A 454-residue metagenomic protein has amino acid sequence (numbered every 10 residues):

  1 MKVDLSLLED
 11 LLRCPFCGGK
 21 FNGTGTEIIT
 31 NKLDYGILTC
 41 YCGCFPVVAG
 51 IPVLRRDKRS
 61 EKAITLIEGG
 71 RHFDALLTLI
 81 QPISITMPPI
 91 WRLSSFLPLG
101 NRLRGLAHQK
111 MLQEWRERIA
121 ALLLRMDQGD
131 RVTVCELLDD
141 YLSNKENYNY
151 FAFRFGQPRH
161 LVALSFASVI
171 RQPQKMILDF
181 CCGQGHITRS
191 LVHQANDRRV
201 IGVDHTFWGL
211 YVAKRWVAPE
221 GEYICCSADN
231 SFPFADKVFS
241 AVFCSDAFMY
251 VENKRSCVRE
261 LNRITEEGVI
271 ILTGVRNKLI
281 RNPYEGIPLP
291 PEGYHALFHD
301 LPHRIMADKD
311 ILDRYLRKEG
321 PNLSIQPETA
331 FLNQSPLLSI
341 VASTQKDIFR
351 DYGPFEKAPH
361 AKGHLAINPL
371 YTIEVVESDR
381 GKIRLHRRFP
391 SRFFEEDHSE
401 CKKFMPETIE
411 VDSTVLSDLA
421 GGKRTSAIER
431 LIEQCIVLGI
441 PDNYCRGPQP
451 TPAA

Functional and structural regions predicted by a protein language model:
E136-R159: Class I SAM-dependent methyltransferase Rossmann-like catalytic core, especially the SAM/SAH-binding loop
R154-Q174: Conserved alpha-helix/loop element of class I SAM-dependent methyltransferases that forms part of the SAM/SAH-binding
Q184-N230: Class I SAM-dependent methyltransferase SAM/SAH-binding core
D229-A241: A short acidic, Gly/Pro-enriched loop at the edge of an enzyme's catalytic core that lines a small-molecule cofactor
A241-E252: A short SAM/SAH-binding and catalytic strip from SAM-dependent methyltransferases
R255-E267: A short glycine-rich, Lys/Arg-flanked "PGG" loop and its adjoining helix->strand segment in the class I
I271-G293: Conserved class I S-adenosyl-L-methionine
L337-A454: C-terminal lobe and adjacent flexible extensions of AdoMet/dcAdoMet transferase-like proteins
